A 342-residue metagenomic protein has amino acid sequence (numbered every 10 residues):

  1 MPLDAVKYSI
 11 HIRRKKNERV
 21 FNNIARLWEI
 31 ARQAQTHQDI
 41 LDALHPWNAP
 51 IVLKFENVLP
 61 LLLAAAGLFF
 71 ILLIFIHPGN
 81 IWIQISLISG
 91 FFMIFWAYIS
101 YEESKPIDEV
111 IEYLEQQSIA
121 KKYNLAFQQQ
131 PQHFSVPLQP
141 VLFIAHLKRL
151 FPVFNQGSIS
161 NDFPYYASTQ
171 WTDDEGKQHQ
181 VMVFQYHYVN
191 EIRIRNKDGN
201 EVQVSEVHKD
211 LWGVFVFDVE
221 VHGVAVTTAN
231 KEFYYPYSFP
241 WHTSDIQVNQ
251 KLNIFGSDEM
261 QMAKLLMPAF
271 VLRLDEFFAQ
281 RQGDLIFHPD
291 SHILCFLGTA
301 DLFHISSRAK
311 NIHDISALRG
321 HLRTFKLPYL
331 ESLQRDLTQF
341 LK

Functional and structural regions predicted by a protein language model:
P2-F55: Cytosolic juxtamembrane N-terminal segments of multi-pass membrane proteins
K16, R32-D42, D108-F127: Juxtamembrane membrane-interface segments of multi-pass membrane proteins
P50-I71: Transmembrane alpha-helical segments and their cytosolic interface motifs in multi-pass membrane proteins
V58-L62, I74-F92: Hydrophobic alpha-helical transmembrane segments
L87-E112: Transmembrane alpha-helices and immediately adjacent membrane-cytoplasm interface residues in multi-pass integral
Q117-N124, Q129-F184, E201-K342: Charged, low-complexity intrinsically disordered regions
H187-V189: Polar-ligand-bearing catalytic/cofactor-coordination segments of membrane-embedded or membrane-tethered inner-membrane
E191-N200: GHKL/Histidine-kinase-like ATPase module
